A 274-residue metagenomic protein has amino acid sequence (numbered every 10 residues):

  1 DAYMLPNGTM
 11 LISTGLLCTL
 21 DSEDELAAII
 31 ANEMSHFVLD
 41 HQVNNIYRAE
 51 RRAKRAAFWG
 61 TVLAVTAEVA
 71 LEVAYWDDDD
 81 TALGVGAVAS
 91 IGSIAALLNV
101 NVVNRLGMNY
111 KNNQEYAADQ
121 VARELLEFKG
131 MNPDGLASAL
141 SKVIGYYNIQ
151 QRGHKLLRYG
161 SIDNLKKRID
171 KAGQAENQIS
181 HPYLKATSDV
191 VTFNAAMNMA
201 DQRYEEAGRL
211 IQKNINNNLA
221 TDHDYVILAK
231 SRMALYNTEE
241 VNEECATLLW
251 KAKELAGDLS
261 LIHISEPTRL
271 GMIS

Functional and structural regions predicted by a protein language model:
D1-W76, N104, M108, V121-N216 (+5 more regions): Peri-catalytic and regulatory segments of divalent metal-dependent proteins
D40, L71-Y110: Substrate-binding clefts and substrate-entry loops adjacent to catalytic sites of polymer-processing enzymes acting on
